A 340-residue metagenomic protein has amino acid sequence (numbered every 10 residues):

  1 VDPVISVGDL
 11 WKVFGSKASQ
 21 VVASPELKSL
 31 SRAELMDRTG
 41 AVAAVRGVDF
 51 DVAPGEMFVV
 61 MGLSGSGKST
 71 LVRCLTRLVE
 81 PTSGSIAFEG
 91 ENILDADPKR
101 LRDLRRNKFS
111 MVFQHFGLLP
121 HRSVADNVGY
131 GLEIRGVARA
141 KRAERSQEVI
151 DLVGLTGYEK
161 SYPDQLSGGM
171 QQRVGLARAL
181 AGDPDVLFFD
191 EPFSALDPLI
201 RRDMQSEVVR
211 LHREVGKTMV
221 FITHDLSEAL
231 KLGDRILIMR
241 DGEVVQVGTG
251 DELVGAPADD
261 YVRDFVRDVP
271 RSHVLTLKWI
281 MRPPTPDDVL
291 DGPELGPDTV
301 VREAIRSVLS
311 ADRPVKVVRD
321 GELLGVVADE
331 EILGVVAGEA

Functional and structural regions predicted by a protein language model:
L10, A23-E34, E91-N92, E133 (+1 more regions): Conserved ABC ATPase "signature" region
G84-N92: Conserved ABC transporter NBD signature motif
Y162-L166, M170: Conserved ABC ATPase signature
A181-D185: A short, proline-enriched helix->beta-strand linker immediately N-terminal to the Walker B motif in ABC-type P-loop
D241-G242: Conserved ABC ATPase "signature" C-loop
V247-G248, A256, V326: ABC ATPase "signature
L290-R313, V317-E322, A328-A340: The conserved cystathionine-beta-synthase
